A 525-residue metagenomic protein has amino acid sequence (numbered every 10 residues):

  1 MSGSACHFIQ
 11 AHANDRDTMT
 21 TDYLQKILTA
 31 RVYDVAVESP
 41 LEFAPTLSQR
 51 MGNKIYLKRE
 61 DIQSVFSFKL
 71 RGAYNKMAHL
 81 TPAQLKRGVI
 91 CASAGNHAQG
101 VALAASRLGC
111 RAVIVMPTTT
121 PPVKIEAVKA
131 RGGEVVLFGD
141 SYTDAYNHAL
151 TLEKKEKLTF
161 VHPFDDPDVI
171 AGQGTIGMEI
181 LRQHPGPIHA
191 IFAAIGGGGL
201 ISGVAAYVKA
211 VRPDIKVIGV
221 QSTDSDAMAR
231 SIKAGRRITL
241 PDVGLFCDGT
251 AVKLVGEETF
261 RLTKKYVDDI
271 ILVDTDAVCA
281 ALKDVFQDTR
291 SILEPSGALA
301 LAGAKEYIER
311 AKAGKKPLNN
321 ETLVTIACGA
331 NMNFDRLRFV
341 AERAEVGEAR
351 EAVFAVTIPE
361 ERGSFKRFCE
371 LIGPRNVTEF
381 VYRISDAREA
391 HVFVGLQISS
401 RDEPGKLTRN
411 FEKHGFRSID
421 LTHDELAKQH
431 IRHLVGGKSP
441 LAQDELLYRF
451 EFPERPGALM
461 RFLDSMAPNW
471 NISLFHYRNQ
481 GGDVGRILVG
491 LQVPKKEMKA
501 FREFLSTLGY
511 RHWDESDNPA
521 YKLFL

Functional and structural regions predicted by a protein language model:
C6-A458, F462-L525: PLP-dependent amino-acid enzyme catalytic core
